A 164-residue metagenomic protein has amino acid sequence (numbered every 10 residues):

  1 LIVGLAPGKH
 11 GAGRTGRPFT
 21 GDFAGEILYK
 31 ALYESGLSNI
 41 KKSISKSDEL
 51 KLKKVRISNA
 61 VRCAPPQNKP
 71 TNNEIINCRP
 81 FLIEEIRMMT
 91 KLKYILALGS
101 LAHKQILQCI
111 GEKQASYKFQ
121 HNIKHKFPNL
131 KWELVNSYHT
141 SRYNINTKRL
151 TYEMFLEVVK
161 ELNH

Functional and structural regions predicted by a protein language model:
L1-H125, L130-H164: A polyanion-binding, active-site-adjacent surface
